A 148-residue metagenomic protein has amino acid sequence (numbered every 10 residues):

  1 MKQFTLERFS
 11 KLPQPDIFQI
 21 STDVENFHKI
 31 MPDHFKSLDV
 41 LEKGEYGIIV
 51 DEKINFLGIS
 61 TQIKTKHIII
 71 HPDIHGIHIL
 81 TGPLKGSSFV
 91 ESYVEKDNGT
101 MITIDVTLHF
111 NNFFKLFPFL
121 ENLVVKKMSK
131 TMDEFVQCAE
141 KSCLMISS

Functional and structural regions predicted by a protein language model:
M1-E45: Hydrophobic ligand-binding cavity/cleft-lining segments
M1-K11, P15, F35, G99-M101 (+4 more regions): Hydrophobic-ligand-binding modules of eukaryotic lipid transfer/binding families
R8, I63-I69, S88-E95: Hydrophobic/aromatic beta-strand elements that line small-molecule binding cavities or substrate pockets in beta-rich
P13, K43-E45, P72, K96-G99: Short strand-connecting beta-turns/loops that link adjacent beta-strands
D16-S21, F27, V50, H67 (+2 more regions): Hydrophobic pocket/interface hotspot
L38-T81, E134-S148: Glycine-rich portal/gate segments that line the openings of hydrophobic small-molecule binding cavities
L80-K130: Beta-strand/loop substructures that line and gate deep hydrophobic ligand-binding cavities in soluble
